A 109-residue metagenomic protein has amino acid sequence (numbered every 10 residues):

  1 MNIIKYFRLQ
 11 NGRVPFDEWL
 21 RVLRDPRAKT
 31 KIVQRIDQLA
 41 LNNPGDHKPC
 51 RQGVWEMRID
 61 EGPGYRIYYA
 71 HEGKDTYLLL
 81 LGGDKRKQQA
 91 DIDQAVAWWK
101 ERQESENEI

Functional and structural regions predicted by a protein language model:
M1-L9, P26-K29, P44, I59-R66 (+1 more regions): Enriched for short, Lys/Arg-rich terminal
N11-H47: Short, solvent-exposed recognition patches
G12, Q52-G53, K74-D75: Beta-strand-connecting loop/turn residues
P15, R51, Q94-A95: Acidic, low-complexity intrinsically disordered regions
W19, W55, W98-W99: A residue-identity detector for tryptophan
Q34-I59, E106-I109: A short, surface-exposed loop/turn module that caps and links secondary-structure elements
